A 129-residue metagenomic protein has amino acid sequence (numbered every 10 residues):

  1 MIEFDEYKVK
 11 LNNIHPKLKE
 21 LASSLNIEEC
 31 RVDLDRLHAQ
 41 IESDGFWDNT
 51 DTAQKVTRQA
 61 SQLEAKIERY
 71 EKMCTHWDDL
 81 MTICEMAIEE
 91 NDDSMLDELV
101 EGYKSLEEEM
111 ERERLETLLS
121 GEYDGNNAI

Functional and structural regions predicted by a protein language model:
M1-A128: Charged, heptad-repeat coiled-coil alpha-helices that serve as long linker/dimerization "arms" in large NTP-dependent
